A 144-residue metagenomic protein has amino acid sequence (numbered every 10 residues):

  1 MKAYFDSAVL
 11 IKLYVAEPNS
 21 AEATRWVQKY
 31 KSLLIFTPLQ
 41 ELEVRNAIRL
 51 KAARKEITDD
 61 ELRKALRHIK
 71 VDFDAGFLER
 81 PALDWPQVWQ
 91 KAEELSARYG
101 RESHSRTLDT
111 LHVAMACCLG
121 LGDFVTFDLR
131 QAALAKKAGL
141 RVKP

Functional and structural regions predicted by a protein language model:
M1-E43, A47, K51-K64, L129 (+1 more regions): Short, well-structured N-terminal submotif of metal-dependent ribonuclease cores
M1-K2, I11, K70, D74 (+1 more regions): Generic intrinsically disordered, low-complexity segments enriched for polar/acidic and small residues
V9-L10, P38-L39, K64-L66, V71 (+3 more regions): Short secondary-structure boundary micro-motifs
R45-A97: Active-site-proximal, substrate-binding regions of enzyme catalytic domains and RNA-binding/basic surfaces
G76-L129, A133: Active-site neighborhoods of divalent-metal-dependent phosphate/nucleic-acid chemistry enzymes
